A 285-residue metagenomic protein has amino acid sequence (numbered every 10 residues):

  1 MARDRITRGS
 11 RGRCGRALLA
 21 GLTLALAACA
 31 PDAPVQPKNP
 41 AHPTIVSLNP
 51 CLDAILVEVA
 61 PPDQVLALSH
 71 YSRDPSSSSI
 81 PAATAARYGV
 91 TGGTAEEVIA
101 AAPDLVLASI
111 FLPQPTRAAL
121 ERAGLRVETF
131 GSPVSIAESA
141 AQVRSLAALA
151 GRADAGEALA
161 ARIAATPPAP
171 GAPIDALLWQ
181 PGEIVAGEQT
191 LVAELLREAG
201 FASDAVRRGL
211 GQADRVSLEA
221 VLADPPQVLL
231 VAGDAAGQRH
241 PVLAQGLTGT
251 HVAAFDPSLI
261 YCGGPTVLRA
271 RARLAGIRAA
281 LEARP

Functional and structural regions predicted by a protein language model:
A2-L19: Bacterial N-terminal signal peptides that target proteins for export
A25-A28: C-terminal motif of bacterial Sec signal peptides marking the signal peptidase cleavage site
D32, K38-T44, L105, P115-I184 (+3 more regions): Extracytoplasmic substrate-binding proteins
P34, D53-E58, R73-S79, I184-G187 (+2 more regions): Short, solvent-exposed loop/turn elements at domain surfaces
T44-F111, P115-T116, F201-D204, G209: A short, structured surface patch at a secondary-structure boundary
N49, S69, I110, Q180-G182 (+4 more regions): Short secondary-structure boundary segments
T94-P103, A123, R215-P225: Short helices/loops that flank or line small-molecule/ion binding pockets
Q189-D214, A253-A254: His/Asp/Glu-enriched short active-site or ligand-binding loop at hydrolase and phosphoryl-transfer sites
